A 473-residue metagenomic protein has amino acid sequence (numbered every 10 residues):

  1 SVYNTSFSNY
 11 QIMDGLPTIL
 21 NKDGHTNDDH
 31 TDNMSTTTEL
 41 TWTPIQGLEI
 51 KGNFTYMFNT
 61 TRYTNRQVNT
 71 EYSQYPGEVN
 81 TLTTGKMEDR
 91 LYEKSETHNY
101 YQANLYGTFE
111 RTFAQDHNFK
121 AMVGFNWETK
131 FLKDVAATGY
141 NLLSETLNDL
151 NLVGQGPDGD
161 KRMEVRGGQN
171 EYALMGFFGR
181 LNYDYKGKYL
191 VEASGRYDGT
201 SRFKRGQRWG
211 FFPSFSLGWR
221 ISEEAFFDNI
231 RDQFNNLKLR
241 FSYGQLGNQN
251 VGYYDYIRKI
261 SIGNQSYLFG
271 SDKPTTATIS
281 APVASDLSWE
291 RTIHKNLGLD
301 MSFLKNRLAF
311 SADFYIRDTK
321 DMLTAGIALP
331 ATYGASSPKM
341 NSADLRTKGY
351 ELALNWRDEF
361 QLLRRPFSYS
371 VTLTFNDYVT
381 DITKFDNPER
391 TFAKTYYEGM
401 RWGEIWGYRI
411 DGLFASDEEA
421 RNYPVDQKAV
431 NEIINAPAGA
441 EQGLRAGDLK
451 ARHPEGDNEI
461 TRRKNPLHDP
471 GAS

Functional and structural regions predicted by a protein language model:
Y3-Q67, V79-R409: Extracellular/periplasmic, surface-exposed regions of secreted and cell-surface proteins
P76: Active-site-surrounding "flap" and adjacent substrate/cofactor-binding loops of secreted or lumenal enzymes, prototyped
T372, V379-S473: C-terminal outer-membrane beta-barrel translocator/porin domains of Gram-negative envelope proteins and their
